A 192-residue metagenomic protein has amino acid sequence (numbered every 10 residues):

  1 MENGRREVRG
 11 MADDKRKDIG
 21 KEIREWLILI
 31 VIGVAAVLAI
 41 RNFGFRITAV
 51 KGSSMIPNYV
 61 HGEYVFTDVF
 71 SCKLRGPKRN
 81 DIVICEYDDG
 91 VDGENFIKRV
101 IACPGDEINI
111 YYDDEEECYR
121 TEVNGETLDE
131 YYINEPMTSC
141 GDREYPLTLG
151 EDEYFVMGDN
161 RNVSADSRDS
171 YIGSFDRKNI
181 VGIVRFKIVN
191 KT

Functional and structural regions predicted by a protein language model:
E2-I23, I28, A39, F43 (+2 more regions): Soluble "head" domains of membrane/secretory-pathway proteins
I30-A36: Core hydrophobic alpha-helical membrane-spanning segments
S54: Catalytic nucleophile serine of serine hydrolases, specifically the conserved "nucleophile elbow" pentapeptide
